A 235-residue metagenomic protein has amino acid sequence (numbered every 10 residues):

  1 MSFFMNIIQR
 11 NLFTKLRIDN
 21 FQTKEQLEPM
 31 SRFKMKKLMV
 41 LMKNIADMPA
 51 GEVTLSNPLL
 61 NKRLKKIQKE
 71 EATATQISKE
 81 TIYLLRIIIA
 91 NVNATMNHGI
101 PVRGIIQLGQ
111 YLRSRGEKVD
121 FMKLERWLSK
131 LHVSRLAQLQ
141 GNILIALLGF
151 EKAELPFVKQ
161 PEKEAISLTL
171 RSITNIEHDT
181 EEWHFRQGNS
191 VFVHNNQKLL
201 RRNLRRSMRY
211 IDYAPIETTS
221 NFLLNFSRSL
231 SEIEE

Functional and structural regions predicted by a protein language model:
M1-E235: Conserved NTP-donor binding/palm subdomain of two-metal-ion nucleotidyltransferases/polymerases, i.e., the charged
